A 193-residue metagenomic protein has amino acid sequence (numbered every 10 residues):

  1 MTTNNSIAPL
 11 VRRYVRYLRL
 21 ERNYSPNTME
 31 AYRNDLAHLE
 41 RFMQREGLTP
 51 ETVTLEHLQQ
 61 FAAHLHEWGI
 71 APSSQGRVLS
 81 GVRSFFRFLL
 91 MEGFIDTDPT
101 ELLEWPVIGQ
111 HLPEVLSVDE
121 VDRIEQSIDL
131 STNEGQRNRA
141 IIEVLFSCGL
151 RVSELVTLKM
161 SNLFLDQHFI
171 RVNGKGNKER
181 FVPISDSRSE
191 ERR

Functional and structural regions predicted by a protein language model:
M1-R193: Conserved catalytic core of the tyrosine transesterase superfamily
